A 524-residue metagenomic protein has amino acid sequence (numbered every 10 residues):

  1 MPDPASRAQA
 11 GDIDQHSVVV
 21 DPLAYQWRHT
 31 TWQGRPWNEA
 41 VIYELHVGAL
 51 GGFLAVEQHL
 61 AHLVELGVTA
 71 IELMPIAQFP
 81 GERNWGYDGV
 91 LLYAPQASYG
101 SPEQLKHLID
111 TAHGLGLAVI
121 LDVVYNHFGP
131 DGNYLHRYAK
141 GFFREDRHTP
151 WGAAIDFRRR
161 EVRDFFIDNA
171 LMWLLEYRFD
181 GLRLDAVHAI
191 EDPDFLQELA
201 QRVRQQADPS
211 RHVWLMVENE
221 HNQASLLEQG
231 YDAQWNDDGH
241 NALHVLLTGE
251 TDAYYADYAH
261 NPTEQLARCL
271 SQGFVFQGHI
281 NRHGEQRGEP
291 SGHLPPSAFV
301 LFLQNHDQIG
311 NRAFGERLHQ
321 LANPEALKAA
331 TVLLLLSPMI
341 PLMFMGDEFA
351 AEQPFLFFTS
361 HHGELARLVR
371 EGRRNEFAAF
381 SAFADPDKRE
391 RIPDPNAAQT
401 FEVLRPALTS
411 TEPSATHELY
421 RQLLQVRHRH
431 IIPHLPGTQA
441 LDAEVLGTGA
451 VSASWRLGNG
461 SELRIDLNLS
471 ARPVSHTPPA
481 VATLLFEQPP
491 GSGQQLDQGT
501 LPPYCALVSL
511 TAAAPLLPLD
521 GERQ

Functional and structural regions predicted by a protein language model:
M1-Y43, E364-L368: The feature marks proteins involved in alpha-glucan
T30-W37, H46-V217, A224-L226: Substrate-binding/active-site clefts of carbohydrate-active enzymes
L50, A186-V187, F314-E325, L404-S414: Active-site rim elements
A200-A384: Conserved alpha/beta catalytic core and glycan-binding cleft of carbohydrate-active enzymes
Q272-Q286, M343-F344, F349-F358, F383-L463: Glycan-recognition and catalytic regions of carbohydrate-active enzymes
L463, R472-P490: Beta-strand-rich binding/interaction modules
L496-G521: C-terminal beta-strand-rich structural cap/linker in extracellular carbohydrate-active enzymes
